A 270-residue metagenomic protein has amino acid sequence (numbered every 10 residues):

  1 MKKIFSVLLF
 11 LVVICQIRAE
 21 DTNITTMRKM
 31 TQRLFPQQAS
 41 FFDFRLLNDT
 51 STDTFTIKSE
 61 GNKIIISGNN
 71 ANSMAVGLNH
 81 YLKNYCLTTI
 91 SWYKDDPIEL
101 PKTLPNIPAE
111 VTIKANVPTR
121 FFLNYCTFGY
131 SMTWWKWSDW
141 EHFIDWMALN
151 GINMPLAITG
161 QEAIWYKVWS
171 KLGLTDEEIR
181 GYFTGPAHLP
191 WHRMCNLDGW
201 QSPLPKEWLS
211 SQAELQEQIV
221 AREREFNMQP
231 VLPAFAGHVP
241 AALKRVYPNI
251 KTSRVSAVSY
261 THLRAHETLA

Functional and structural regions predicted by a protein language model:
I4-F5, C86, S91, L172: Juxtamembrane helix-loop transition sites at the ends of transmembrane segments in multi-pass membrane proteins
I4-V13: Sec-dependent N-terminal signal peptides
I14-R18: C-terminal segment of classical bacterial N-terminal signal peptides
E20-V117: Contiguous, structured surface segment used for ligand recognition
L47-D49, K63-S67, A71, V76 (+3 more regions): Aromatic-lined carbohydrate-binding surfaces of glycoside hydrolases
A265-A270: Short "domain-exit" segments at the C-terminal end of structured domains
